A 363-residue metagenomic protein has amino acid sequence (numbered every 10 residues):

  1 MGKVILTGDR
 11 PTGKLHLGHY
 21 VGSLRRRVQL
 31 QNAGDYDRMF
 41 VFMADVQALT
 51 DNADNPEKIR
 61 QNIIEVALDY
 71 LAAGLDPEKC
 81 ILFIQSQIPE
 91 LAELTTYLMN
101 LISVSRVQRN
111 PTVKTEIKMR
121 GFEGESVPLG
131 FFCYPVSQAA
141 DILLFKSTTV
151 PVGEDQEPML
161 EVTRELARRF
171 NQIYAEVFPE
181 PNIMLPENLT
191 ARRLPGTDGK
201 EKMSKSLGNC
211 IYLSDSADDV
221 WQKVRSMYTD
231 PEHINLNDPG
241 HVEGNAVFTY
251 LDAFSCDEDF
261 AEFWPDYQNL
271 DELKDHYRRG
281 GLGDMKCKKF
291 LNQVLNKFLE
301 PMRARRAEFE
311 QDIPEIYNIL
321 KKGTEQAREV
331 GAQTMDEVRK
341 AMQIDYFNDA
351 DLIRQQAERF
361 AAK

Functional and structural regions predicted by a protein language model:
M1-K3, F347-N348: Extreme N-terminus of proteins, especially the signal/transit-peptide cleavage junction and the first residues
G2-A140, E258, K297-L299, A307: N-terminal Rossmann-like or analogous alpha/beta NTP/dinucleotide-binding catalytic cores that position adenine
D54-E57, V150-G153, V177: Short, polar/flexible loop-turn hinges at active-site or ligand-entry regions and domain interfaces
A92-T96, Y134-S137, E157-L160, G244-F248 (+2 more regions): Non-catalytic, well-ordered alpha-helical scaffold segments
P111-T115, R120-F170, Y174, P195-D198: Internal, conserved structured core segments that host functional sites
R164-K363: Conserved nucleotide- and phosphate/pyrophosphate-binding catalytic cores in adenylate/nucleotidyl-handling enzymes
